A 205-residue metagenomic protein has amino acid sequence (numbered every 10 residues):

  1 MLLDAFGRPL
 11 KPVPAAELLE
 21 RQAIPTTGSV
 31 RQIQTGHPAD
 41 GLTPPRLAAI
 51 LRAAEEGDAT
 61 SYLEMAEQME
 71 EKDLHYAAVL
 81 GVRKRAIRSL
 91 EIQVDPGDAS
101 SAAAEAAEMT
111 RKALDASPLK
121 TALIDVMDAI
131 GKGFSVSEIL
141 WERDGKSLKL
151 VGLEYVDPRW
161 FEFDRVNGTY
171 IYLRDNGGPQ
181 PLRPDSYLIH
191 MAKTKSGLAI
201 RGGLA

Functional and structural regions predicted by a protein language model:
M1-S117: Extended, helix-rich architectural segments
P38-G41, R52-E56, M65, P96-A205: Structured, contiguous alpha/beta core segments that scaffold functional sites
